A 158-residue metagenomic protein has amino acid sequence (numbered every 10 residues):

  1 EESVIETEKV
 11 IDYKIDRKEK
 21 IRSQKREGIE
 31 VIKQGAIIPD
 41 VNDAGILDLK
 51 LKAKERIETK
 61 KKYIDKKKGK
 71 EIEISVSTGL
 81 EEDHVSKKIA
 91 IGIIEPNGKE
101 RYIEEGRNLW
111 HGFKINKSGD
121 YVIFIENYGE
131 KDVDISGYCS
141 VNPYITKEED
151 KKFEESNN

Functional and structural regions predicted by a protein language model:
E1-K52, N158: N-terminal, intrinsically disordered, polar/charged segments of Gram-positive cell-envelope systems that serve as
I46, L51-K67: Non-catalytic, beta-strand-enriched accessory regions in extracellular/secretory proteins and membrane protein
L47, V76, I135-C139: One face of beta-strands
K68, S77-K88, E130-V133: Extended, low-complexity, turn-rich repeat/linker tracts enriched in Gly/Pro/Ser/Thr and Asp/Glu that occur
K70-I72, K114-K131: Noncatalytic modules at the cell exterior or secretory-pathway interfaces, chiefly beta-strand-rich lectin/adhesion
E82-R107: Surface-exposed beta-strand/loop patches in noncatalytic accessory domains and peripheral targeting/linker segments
K87-I89, E130-E154: Edge beta-strands of jelly-roll/beta-sandwich modules across compartments, strongly enriched in secreted/luminal
E105-I115: Beta-sandwich interaction modules
